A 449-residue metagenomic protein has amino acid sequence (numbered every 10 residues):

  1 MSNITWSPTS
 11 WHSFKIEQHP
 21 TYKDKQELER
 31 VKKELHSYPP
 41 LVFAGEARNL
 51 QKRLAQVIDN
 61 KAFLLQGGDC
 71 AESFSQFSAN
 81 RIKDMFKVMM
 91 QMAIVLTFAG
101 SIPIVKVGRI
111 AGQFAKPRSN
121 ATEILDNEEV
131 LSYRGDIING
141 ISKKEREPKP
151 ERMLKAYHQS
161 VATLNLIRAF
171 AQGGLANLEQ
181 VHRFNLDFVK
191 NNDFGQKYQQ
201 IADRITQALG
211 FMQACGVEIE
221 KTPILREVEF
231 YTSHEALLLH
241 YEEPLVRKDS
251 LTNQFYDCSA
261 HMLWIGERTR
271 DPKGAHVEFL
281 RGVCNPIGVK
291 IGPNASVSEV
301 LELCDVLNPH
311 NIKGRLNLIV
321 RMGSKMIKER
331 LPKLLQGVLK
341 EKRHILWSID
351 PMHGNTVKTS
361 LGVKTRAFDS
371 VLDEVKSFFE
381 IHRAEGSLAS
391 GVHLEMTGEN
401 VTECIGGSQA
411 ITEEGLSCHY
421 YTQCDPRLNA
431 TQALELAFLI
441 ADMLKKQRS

Functional and structural regions predicted by a protein language model:
M1-F63: N-terminal basic/disordered segments at the start of proteins
N49-Q51, K273-H276, P332-L334: Glycine-rich, charged/polar anion/phosphate-binding loops that engage phosphate groups from diverse ligands
L54-V57, V95-T97, F279-L280, I381-A384: A general structural signal for short secondary-structure junctions and capping/turn motifs
F63-G68, V105: Short, hydrophobic/glycine-enriched beta-strand segments
A71-E72, Q76-G323, R366, G391-E395 (+2 more regions): Active-site-facing alpha/beta catalytic cores
Q172-G173, P351-H353: An internal, amphipathic alpha-helical element
V300-L303, L307-P309, R315-W347, H353-T402: Non-transmembrane, aqueous-exposed alpha-helical and coiled segments at domain scale
G406: Short conserved loop adjoining the S-adenosyl-L-methionine
